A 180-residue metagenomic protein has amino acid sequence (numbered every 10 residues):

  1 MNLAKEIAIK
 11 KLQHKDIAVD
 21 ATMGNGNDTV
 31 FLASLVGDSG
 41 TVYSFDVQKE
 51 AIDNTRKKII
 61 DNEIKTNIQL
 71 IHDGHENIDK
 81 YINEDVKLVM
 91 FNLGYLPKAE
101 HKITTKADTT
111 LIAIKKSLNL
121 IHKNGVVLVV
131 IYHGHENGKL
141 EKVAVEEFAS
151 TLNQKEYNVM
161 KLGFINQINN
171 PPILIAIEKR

Functional and structural regions predicted by a protein language model:
M1-D16, N27-V30, S34: S-adenosyl-L-methionine
Q13, V36-G37, I121-K123: Helix-to-beta-strand junctions that scaffold the AdoMet/dcAdoMet cofactor pocket in Class I SAM-dependent enzymes
Q13-K15, K80-V89, K106: A short acidic, Gly/Pro-enriched loop at the edge of an enzyme's catalytic core that lines a small-molecule cofactor
T22, A113, L120, N124-I131: Conserved beta-strand signature within the Rossmann-like core of class I S-adenosyl-L-methionine
T41-D46: Conserved SAM-binding motif I beta-strand of class I
I52-E84: S-adenosyl-L-methionine
F91-A113: Mobile active-site "lid"/loop adjacent to the S-adenosyl-L-methionine
E141-R180: Class I S-adenosyl-L-methionine
